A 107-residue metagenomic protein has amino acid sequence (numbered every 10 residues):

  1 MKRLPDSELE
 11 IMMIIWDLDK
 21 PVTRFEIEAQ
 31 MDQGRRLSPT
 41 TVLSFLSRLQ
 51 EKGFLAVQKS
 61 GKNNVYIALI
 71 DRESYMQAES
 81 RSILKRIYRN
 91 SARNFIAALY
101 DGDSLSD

Functional and structural regions predicted by a protein language model:
R3-S7, S60-E79: Short, cationic-aromatic polyanion-contact patches
L9-I14, E26: Pre-recognition alpha-helix immediately N-terminal to the DNA-recognition helix within helix-turn-helix or winged-helix
I15-D19: Short helix-to-turn junction characteristic of helix-turn-helix DNA-binding domains, especially the helix
P21-M31: Short acidic, hydrophobic short linear motifs in intrinsically disordered regions
L43-S47: Short, hydrophobic-biased segments on the C-terminal half of alpha helices that form "recognition helices"
G53: Glycine-centered, phosphate/nucleic-acid-interacting loop/turn motifs that mediate DNA/RNA or nucleotide
V57: Short beta-strand "wing" residues that participate in macromolecule-binding interfaces
A78-D107: Amphipathic alpha-helical dimerization/coiled-coil segments that flank or bridge DNA-binding/regulatory modules
